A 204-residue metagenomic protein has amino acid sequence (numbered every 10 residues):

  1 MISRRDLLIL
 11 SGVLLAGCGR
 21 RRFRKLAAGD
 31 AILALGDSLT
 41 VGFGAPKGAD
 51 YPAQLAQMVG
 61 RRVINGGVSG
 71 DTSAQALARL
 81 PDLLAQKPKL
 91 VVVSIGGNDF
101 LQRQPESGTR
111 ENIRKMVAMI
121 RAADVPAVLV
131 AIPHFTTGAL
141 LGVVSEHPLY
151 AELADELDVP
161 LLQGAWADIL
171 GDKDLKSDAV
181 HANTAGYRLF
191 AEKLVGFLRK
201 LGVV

Functional and structural regions predicted by a protein language model:
M1-I2: N-terminal secretory signal peptides
D6-R20: N-terminal export signals
G19-K87: Serine-esterase "nucleophile elbow" of acetyl-processing enzymes
M58, L77-V204: Alpha-helical cap/lid subdomain in secreted, periplasmic, or secretory-pathway luminal O-acyl-processing enzymes
